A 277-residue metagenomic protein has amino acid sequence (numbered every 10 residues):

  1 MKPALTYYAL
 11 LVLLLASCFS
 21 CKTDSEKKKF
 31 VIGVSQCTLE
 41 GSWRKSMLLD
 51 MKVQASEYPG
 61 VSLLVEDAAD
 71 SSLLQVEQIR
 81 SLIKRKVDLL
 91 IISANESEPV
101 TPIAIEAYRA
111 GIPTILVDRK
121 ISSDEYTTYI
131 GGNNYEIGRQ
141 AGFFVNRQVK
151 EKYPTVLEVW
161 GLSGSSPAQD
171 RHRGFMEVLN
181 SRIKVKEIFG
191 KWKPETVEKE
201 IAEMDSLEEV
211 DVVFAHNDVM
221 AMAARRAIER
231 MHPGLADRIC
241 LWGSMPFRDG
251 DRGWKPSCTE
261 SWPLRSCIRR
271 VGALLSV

Functional and structural regions predicted by a protein language model:
A16-S20: C-terminal motif of bacterial Sec signal peptides marking the signal peptidase cleavage site
C21-V31: Bacterial Sec signal peptide processing site at the extreme N-terminus
I32, Q75, I130-V156, T196-E198 (+2 more regions): Hydrophobic alpha-helical segments within soluble ligand-binding/sensing domains
G33-D50, Q54, Y58, L63-E77 (+6 more regions): Extracytoplasmic "Venus flytrap"
Q36, M51, R139-R182, E187: An alpha-beta-alpha
V65-D67, I121-N146, E158-V159, E187 (+1 more regions): Short beta-strand elements at the ligand-binding edges of bilobed clamshell
R80, L89-Y108, F175, K186 (+1 more regions): Hydrophobic alpha-helical
S97-E136, R147, T155, F247-P256: Flexible loop/hinge segments that line or gate small-molecule binding clefts
